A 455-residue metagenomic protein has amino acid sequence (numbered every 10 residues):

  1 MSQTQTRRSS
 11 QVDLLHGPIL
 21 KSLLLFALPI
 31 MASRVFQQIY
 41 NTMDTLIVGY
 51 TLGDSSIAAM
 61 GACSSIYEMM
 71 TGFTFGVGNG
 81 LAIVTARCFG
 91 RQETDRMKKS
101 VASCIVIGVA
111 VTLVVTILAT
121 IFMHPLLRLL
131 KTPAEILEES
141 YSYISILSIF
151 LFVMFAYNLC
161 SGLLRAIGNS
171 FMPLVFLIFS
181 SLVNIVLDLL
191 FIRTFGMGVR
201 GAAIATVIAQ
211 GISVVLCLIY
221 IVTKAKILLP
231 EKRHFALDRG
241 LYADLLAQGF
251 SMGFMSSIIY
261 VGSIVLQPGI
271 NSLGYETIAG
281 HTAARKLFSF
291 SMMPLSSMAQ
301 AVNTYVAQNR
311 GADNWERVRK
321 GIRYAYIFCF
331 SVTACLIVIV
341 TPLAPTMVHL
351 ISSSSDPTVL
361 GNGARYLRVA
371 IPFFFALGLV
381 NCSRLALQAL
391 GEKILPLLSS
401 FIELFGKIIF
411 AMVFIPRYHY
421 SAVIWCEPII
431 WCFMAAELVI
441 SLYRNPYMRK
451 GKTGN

Functional and structural regions predicted by a protein language model:
M1-A27, T85-F152, G196-F250, V306-P372 (+1 more regions): Short alpha-helical transmembrane segments in multi-pass integral membrane proteins
I30-I83, L147-M154, L216, A243-N309 (+3 more regions): Transmembrane helix-bundle signature of multi-pass secondary active exporters and lipid flippases
Y50-G53, R87, A166, F195 (+3 more regions): Membrane-helix boundary and inter-helical linker elements of multi-pass secondary transporters
I57-I117, M154-P173, G280-A344, L377-G391 (+1 more regions): Small-residue-rich hydrophobic transmembrane alpha-helices
M69-G72, T116, N184-D188, V214-L218 (+4 more regions): Hydrophobic transmembrane alpha-helices of multi-pass small-molecule transporters
G78, I146-R165, P173-N184, A202-V215 (+4 more regions): Short runs within selected transmembrane alpha-helices of multi-pass transporters and secretion channels
A119, G162, D188, I192 (+7 more regions): Structural signal for membrane-spanning alpha-helices in multi-pass inner-membrane proteins, emphasizing helix cores
